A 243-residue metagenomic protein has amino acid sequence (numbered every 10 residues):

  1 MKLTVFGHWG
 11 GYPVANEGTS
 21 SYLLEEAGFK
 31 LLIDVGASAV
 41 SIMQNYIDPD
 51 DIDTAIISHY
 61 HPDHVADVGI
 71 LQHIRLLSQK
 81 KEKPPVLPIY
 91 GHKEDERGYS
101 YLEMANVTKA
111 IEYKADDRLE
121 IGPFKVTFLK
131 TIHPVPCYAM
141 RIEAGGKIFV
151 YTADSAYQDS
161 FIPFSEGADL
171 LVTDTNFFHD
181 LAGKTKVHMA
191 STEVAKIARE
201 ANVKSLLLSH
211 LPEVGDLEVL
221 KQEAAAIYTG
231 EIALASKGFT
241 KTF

Functional and structural regions predicted by a protein language model:
M1-I47, C137-A153, L170: Conserved beta-strand hairpin/beta-sheet module of binuclear metal-dependent hydrolase folds, prominently
Y12, P62-V65, R97, P134-P136 (+3 more regions): Active-site environment of divalent metal-dependent phosphoester hydrolases
F29, K83-P88, A201-S205, G230: A short helix->loop->beta-strand "cap" motif at the edges of active sites that frequently abuts
L32-G36, D53-H59, D63, H92 (+4 more regions): Active-site neighborhood of phospho(di)ester-bond hydrolases with catalytic His/Asp-centered motifs
S38-L87: Active-site metal-binding motif and surrounding structural segment of the metallo-beta-lactamase
D67-R75, S100-Y101, D216-A224: Metal-dependent catalytic neighborhoods of phosphoester/phosphodiester hydrolases
I111-G167: Catalytic core of the metallo-beta-lactamase
Q158-T240: Cap/insert and terminal regions of metallo-dependent hydrolase folds
